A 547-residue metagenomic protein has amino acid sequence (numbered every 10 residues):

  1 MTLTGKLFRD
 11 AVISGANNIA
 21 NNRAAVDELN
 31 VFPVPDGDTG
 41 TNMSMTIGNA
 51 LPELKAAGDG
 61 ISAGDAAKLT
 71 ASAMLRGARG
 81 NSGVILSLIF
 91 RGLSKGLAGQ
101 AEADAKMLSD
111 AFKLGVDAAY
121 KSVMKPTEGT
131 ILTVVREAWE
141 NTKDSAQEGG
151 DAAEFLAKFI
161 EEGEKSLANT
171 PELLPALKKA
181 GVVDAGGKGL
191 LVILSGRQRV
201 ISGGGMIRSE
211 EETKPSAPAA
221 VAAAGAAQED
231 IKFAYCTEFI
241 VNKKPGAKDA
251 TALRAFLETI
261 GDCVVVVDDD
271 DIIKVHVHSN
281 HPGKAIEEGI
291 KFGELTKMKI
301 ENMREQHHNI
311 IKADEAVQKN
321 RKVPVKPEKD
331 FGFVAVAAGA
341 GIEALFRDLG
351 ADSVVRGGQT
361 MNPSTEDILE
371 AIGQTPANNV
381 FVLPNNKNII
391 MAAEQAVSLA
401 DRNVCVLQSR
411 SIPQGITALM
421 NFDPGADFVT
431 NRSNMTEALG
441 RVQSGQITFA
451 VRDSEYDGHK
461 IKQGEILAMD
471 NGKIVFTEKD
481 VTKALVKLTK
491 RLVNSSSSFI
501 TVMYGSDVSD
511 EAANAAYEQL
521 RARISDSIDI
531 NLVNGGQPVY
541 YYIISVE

Functional and structural regions predicted by a protein language model:
M1-E547: N-terminal loops that bind phosphate or other acidic moieties and the adjacent beta-alpha structural core
